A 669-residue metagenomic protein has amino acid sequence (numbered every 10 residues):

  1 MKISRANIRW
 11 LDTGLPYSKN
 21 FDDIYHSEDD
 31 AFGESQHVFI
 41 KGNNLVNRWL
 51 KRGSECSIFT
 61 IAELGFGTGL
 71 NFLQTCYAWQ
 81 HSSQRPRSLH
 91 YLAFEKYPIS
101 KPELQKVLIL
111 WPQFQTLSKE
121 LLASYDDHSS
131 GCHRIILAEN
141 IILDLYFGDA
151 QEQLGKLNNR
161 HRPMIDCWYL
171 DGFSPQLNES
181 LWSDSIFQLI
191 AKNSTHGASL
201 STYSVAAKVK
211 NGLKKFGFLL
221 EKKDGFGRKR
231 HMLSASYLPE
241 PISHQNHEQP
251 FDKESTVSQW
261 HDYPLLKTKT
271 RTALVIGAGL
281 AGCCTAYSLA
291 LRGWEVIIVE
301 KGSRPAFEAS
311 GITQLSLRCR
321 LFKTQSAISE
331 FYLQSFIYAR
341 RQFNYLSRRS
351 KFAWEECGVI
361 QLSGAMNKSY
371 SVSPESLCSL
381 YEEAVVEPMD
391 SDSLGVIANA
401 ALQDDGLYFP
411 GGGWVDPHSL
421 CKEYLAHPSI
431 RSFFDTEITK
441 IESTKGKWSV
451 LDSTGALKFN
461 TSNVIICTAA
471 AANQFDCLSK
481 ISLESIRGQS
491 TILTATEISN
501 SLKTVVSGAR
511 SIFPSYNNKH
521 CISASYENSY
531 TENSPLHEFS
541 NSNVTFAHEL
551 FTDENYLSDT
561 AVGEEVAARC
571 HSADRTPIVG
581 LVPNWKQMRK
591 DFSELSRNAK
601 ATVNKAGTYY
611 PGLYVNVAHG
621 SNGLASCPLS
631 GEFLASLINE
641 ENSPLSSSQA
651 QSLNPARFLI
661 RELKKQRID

Functional and structural regions predicted by a protein language model:
R52-P163, D184: The AdoMet/dcAdoMet-binding core of the Class I SAM-like
Q115, K323-S326, S350-Q361, E387-H427 (+2 more regions): Helix-loop-beta segment of a Rossmann-like dinucleotide-binding subdomain
R271-I298: N-terminal Rossmann-like FAD-binding beta1-loop-alpha1 element of flavoenzymes
L291-G311: Glycine-rich FAD pyrophosphate-binding loop
L315-I397: Dinucleotide-binding Rossmann-like beta1-alpha1 core, especially the glycine-rich loop that anchors the ADP
L407-W448, D452-F459, N463, C467-T468 (+1 more regions): Helical element adjacent to the flavin cofactor pocket in flavoenzyme catalytic cores
G455-T545, E549-E564: Flavin-dependent oxidoreductases
L557-D669: C-terminal catalytic lobe of FAD-dependent flavoproteins
